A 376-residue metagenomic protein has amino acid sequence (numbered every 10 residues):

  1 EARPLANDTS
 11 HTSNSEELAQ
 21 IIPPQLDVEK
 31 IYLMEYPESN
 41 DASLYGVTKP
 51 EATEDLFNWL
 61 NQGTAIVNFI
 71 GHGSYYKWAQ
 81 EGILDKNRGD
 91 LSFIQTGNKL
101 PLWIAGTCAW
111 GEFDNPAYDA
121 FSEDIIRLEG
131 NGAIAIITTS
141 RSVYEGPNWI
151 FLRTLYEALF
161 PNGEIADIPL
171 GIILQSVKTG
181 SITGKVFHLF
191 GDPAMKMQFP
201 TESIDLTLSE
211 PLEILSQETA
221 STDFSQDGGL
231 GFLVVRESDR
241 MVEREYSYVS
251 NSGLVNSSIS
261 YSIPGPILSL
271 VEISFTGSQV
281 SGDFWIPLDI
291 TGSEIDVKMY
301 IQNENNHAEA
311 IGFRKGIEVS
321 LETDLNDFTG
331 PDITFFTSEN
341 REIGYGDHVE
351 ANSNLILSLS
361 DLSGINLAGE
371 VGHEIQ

Functional and structural regions predicted by a protein language model:
E1-V271, V280-W285, T291-S293, K298-L321 (+1 more regions): Cysteine-dependent hydrolase recognition
P211-V234, E342-E374: Contiguous beta-strand segments within globular domains
I273-F275: Short beta-strand segments within Ig-like beta-sandwich modules, predominantly Fibronectin type-III
T323-F335: Surface-exposed loop/turn and intrinsically disordered segments
T334-I343: Short, solvent-exposed loop/edge segments of extracellular or virion-exposed proteins
